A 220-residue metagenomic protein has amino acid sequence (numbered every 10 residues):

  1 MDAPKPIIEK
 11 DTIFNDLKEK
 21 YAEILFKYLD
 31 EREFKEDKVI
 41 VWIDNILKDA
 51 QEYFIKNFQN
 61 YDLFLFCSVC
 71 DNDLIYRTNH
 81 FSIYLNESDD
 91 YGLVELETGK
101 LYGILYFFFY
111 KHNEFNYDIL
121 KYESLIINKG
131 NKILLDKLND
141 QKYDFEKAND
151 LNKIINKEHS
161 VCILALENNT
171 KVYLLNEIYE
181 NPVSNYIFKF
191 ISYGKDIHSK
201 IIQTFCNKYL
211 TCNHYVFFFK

Functional and structural regions predicted by a protein language model:
M1-K220: A domain-level signal for the structural core that forms small-molecule/cofactor-binding pockets and catalytic centers
